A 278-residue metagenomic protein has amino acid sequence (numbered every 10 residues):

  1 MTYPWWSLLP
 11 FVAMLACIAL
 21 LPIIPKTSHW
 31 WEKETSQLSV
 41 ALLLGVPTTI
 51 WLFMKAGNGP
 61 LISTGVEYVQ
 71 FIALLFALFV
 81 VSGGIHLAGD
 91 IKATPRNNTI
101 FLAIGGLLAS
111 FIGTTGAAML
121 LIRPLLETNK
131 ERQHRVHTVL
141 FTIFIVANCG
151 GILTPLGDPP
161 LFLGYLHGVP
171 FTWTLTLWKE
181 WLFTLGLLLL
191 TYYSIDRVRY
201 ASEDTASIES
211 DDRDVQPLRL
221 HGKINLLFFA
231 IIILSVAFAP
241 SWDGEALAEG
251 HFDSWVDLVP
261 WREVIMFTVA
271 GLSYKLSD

Functional and structural regions predicted by a protein language model:
M1-S7, F11, C17, L42-P47 (+2 more regions): Intrinsically disordered, low-complexity non-transmembrane regions of multi-pass membrane transporters
M1-S7, H29-S39, N58-Q70, F171-W181 (+2 more regions): Interfacial loop-to-helix junctions that mark the boundaries of transmembrane helices in multi-pass membrane
P10-P25, A41-L52, Q70-I85, I122-L126 (+2 more regions): Central hydrophobic cores of alpha-helical transmembrane segments in multi-pass inner-membrane proteins across all
I23-T27, P47-E67, F79-T94, L107-L120: Transmembrane alpha-helix boundary signature
R96-G150: Hydrophobic transmembrane alpha-helices that form the pore/transport pathway of multi-pass ion and small-solute
G113-A118, H137-V169, L189-S194: Alpha-helical transmembrane segments and, especially, the helix-loop junctions at the ends of these helices
H134, T154, L163, T172-Q216 (+1 more regions): Juxtamembrane and boundary regions of transmembrane helices in multi-pass small-molecule transporters and channels
F229-D278: Transmembrane helical segments that form the transport core of multi-pass membrane transport proteins
